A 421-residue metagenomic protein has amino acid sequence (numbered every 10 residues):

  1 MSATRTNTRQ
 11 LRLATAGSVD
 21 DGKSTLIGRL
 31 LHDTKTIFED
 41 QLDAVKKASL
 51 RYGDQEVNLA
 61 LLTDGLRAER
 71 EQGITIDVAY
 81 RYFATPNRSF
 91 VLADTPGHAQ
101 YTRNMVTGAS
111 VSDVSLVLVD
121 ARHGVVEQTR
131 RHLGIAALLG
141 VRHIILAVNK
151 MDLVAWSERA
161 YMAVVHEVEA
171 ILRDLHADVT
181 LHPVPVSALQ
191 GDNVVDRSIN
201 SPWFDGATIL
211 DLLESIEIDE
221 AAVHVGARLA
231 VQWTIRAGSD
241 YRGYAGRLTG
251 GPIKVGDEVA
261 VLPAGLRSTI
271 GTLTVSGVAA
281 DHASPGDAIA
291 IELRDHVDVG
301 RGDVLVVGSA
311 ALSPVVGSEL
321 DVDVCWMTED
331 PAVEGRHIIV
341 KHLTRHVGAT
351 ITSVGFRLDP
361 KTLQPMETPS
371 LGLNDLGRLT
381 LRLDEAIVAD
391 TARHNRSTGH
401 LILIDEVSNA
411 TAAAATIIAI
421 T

Functional and structural regions predicted by a protein language model:
M1-A16, D21-T25, P86, G238-T421: C-terminal effector/interaction modules appended to NTPase cores
S2-A3, Y52-V57, D64-I76, I171-T180 (+5 more regions): Active-site phosphate-binding and catalytic loops of NTP-dependent enzymes
S2-Q100, S112: P-loop NTPase switch module centered on the Walker A-proximal segment
Q10, R88-F90, T95-Y101, A109-L133 (+1 more regions): Conserved Switch II/interswitch segment of TRAFAC-class P-loop GTPases
D20, L26, V45, G73 (+13 more regions): Residue-level signature of catalytic and energy-coupling elements of molecular machines, predominantly ATP/GTP-dependent
D21, H32-D33, H98-A99, R122-V126 (+3 more regions): Conserved nucleotide-binding/hydrolysis micro-motifs of P-loop NTPases
R142, V154-H224: Canonical P-loop GTPase G-domain recognition
L189, G206-A245, A260, R267: Accessory interdomain/linker segments of ATP-dependent helicases and helicase-like nucleic-acid enzymes that mediate
